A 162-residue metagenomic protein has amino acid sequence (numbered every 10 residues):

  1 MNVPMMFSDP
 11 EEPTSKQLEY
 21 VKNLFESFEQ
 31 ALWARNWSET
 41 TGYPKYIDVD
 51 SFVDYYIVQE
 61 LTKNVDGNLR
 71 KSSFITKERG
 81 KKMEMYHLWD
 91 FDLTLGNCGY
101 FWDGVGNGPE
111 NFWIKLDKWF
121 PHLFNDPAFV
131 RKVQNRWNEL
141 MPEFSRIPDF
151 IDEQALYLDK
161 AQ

Functional and structural regions predicted by a protein language model:
M1-T62: ATP-dependent phospho-/nucleotidyl transfer catalytic cores
P4-L18, K22, G80-Q162: C-terminal catalytic region of ATP-dependent kinase domains
E29, Y43, N68, W119 (+2 more regions): Functionally constrained cores in energy, signaling, and assembly domains
L32-E39, K63-N68, L140-D149: Surface-exposed helix-capping loop/turn segments at secondary-structure junctions
K45-C98: Active-site acidic catalytic loop and adjacent metal/ATP-binding pocket of ATP-dependent phosphoryl transfer enzymes
